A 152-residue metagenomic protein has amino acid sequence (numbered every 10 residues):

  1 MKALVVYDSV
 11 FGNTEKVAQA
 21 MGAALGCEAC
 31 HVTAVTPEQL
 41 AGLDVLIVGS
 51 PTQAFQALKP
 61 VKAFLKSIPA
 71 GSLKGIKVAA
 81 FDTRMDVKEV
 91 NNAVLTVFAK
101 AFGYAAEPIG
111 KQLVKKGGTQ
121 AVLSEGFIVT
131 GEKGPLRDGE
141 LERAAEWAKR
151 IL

Functional and structural regions predicted by a protein language model:
M1-Y7: N-terminal hydrophobic targeting segments
A3, N13-K16, G22-E28, G42-L152: FMN-binding flavodoxin-like domain, especially the glycine-rich phosphate-binding loop
D8-G12: Short polar catalytic/cofactor-binding loops
G26-P37: A short, well-structured beta->alpha microelement
